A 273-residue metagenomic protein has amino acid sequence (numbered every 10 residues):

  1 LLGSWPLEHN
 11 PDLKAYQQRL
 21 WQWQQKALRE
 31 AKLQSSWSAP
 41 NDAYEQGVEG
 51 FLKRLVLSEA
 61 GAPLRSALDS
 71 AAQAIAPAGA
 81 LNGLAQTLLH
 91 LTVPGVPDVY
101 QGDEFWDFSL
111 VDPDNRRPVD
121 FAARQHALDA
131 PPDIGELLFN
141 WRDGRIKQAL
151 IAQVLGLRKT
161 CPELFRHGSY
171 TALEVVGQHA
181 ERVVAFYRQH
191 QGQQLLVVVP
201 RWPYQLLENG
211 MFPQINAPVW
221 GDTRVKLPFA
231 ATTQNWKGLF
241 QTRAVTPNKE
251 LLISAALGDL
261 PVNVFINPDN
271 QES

Functional and structural regions predicted by a protein language model:
L1-S273: Carbohydrate-interacting/catalytic domains
